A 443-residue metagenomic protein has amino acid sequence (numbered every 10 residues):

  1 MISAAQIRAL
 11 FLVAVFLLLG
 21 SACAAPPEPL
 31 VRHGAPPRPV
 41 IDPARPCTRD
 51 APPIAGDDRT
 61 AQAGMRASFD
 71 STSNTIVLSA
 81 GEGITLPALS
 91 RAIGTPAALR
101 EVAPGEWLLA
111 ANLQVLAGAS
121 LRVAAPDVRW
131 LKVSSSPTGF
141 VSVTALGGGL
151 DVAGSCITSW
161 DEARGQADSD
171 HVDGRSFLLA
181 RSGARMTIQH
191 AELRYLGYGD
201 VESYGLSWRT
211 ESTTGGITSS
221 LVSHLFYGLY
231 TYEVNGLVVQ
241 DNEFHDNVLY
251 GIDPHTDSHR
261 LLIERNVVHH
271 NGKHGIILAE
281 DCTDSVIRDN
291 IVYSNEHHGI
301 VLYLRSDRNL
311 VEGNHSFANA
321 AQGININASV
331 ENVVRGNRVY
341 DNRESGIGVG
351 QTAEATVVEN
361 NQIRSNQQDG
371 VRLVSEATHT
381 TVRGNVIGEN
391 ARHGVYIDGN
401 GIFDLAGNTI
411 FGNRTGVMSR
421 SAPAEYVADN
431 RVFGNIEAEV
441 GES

Functional and structural regions predicted by a protein language model:
I2-F11: Bacterial N-terminal signal peptides that target proteins for export
L10-G20: Bacterial N-terminal signal peptides
A24-R288, Y293-E296, I300-D307, V311-E312 (+13 more regions): Beta-strand/loop edge motif enriched in small/polar residues
I397: Predominantly extracellular beta-rich ligand-binding scaffolds that present long acidic/polar faces for carbohydrate
